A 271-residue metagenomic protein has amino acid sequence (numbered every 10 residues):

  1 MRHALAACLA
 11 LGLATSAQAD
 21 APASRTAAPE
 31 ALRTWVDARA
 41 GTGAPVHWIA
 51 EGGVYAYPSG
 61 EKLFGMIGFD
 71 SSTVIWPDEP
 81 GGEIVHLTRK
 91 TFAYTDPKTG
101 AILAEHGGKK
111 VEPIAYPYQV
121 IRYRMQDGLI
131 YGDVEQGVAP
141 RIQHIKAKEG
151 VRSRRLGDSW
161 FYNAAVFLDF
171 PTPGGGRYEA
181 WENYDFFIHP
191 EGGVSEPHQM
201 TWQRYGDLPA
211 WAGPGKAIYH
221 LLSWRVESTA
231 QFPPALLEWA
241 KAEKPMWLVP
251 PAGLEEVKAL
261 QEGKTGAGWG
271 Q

Functional and structural regions predicted by a protein language model:
A4-A14: Bacterial N-terminal signal peptides
T15-A19: Sec/Tat signal peptide C-region and signal peptidase I cleavage site
D20-D96, A104, R225-A230, P234-Q271: N-terminal segment immediately downstream of the Sec signal-peptide cleavage site in secreted/extracellular proteins
A21-T26, M125-V134, V138-H144, R154 (+3 more regions): Long terminal segments
G65-F187: Predominantly extracellular/secreted and cell-surface proteins with exposed, flexible low-complexity segments
